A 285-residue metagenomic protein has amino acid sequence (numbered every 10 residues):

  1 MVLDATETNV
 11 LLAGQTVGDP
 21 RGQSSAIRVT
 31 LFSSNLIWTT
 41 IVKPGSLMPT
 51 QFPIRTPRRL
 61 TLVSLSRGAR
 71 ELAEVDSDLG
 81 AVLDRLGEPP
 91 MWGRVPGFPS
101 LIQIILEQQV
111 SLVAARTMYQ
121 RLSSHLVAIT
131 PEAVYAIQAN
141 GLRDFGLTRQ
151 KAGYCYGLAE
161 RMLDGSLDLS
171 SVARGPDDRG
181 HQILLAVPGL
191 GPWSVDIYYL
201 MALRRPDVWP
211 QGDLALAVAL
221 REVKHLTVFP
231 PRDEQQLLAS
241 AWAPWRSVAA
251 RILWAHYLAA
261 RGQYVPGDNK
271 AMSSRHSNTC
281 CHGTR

Functional and structural regions predicted by a protein language model:
M1-Q15: Extreme N-terminal basic, low-complexity initiation segments that serve as generic localization/processing leaders
N35-P89, D177-R179, P192-R285: C-terminal accessory module of base-excision DNA glycosylases/AP lyases that mediates lesion recognition and DNA
R59, D78-V82, V110-S111, A115-P188 (+1 more regions): Alpha-helical ds-nucleic-acid-binding substructure associated with the helix-hairpin-helix region of base-excision DNA
M91-P99, G146-Q150, A239-S247: Structural motif
